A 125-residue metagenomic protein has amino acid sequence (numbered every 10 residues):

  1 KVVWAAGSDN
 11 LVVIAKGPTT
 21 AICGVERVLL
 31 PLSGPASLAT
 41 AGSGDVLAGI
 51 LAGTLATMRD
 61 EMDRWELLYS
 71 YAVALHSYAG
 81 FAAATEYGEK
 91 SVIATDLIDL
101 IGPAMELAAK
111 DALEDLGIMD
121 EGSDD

Functional and structural regions predicted by a protein language model:
K1-D125: Small-residue (G/A/S/T)-rich helix-start motifs and N-terminal tracts that mark the onset
